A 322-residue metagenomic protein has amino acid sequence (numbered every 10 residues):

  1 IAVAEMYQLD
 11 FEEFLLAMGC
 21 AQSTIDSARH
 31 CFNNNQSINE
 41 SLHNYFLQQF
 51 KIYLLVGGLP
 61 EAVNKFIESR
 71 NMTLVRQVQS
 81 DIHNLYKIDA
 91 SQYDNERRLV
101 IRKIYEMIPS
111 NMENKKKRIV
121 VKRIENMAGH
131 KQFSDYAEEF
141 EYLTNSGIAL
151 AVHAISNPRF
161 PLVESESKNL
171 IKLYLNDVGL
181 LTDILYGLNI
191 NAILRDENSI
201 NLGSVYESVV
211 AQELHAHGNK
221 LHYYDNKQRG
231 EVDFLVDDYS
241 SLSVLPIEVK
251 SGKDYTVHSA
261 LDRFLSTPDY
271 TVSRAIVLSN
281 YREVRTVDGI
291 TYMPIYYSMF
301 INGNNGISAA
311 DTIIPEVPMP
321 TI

Functional and structural regions predicted by a protein language model:
I1-A2, N219, T271-R274: Short glycine-/polar-rich loops that comprise or flank the Walker A/P-loop and associated switch/sensor motifs
I1-E113: Interdomain motor-coupling "hinge/lid" segment immediately C-terminal to the ATP-binding subdomain of NTP-driven enzymes
Q8-E13, S156, L180-L181, D254 (+1 more regions): Conserved nucleotide-binding/hydrolysis micro-motifs of P-loop NTPases
V63-Y239: Accessory nucleic acid-recognition modules appended to NTPase machines
N226, Y270-I290: Nucleic-acid nuclease catalytic cores
V244-K253: Active-site ExK catalytic segment of metal-dependent nucleases
K253-R263: Active-site-adjacent loop/helix micro-motif of nuclease/hydrolase catalytic cores
Y281-I322: Domain-level recognition of nuclease-like catalytic cores that cleave nucleotide substrates
